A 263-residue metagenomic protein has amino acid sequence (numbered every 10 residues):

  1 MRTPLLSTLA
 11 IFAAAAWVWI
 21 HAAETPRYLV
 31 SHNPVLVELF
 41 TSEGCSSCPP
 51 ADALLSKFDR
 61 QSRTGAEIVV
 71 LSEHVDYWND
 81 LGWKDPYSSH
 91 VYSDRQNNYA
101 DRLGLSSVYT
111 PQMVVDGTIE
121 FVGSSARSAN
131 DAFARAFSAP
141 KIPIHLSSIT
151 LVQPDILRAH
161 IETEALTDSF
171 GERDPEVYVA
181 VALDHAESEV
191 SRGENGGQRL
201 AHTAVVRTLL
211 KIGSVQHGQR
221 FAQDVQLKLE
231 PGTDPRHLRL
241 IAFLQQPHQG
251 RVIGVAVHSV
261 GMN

Functional and structural regions predicted by a protein language model:
M1-L9: Bacterial N-terminal signal peptides that target proteins for export
P4-L5, P50, E230, D234: Serine/threonine-rich low-complexity intrinsically disordered regions
T8-I11, A23: Histidine-/acidic- and/or cysteine-rich, low-complexity loops and terminal segments associated with membrane
A10, A14-V18: Hydrophobic helical h-region of N-terminal Sec-dependent signal peptides in bacterial secretory/periplasmic proteins
W17-Y109: Active-site-proximal cofactor/substrate-binding loop regions of enzyme domains
K84-Q112, D116-N263: Short, conserved sequence motifs used for protein processing/export or organelle targeting and for catalysis
